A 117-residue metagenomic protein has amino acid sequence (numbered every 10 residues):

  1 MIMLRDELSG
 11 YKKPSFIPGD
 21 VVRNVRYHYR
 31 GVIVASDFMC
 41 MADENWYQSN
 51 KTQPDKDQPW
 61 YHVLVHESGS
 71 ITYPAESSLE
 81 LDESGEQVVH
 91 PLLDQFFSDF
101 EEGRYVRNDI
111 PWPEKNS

Functional and structural regions predicted by a protein language model:
M1-V21, Y27-R30, D37-C40, P111-S117: Mixed-charge, Lys/Arg-rich low-complexity intrinsically disordered regions
Y11, Y27-Y29, Y47, Y61 (+2 more regions): Sequence-level detector for tyrosine residue identity
V25, V34, H66: Structured beta-strand/turn binding interfaces of compact recognition modules in eukaryotic regulators
V34-S36, E76: Surface loops and adjacent helix of pleckstrin homology
C40-S49: Short, solvent-exposed secondary-structure boundary/capping segments
T52: Phosphate-recognition beta-domain surfaces
K56-S117: Intrinsically disordered, low-complexity, charged/polar segments
